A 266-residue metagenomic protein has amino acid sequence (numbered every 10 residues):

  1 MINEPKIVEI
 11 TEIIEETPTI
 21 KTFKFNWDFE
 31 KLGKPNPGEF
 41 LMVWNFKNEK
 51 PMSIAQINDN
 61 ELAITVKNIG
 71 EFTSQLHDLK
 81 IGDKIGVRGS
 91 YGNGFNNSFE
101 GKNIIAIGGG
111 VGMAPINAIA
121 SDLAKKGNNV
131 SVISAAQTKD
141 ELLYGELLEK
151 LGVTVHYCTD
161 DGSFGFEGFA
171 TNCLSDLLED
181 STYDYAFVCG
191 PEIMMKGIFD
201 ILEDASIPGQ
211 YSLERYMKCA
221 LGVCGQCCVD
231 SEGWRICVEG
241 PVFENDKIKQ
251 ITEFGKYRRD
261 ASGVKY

Functional and structural regions predicted by a protein language model:
I2-D83: Ferredoxin-reductase
N48-Q56, G92-F99, C237: Short, Lys/Arg- and Gly-enriched loop/turn segments at beta-strand edges
E71-K218: FNR/FR-type flavoprotein reductase catalytic core
P115, E192-I193, E214-P241: Local cysteine-cluster metal-coordination motifs and their immediate loop/turn environment, predominantly Fe-S cluster
F199-D200, D204, Q226-D260: Iron-sulfur (Fe-S) cluster-binding segments and ferredoxin-like electron-carrier domains, especially [2Fe-2S]
A261-Y266: Short flanking/linker segments adjacent to small metal-binding domains or redox-active Cys/His motifs
